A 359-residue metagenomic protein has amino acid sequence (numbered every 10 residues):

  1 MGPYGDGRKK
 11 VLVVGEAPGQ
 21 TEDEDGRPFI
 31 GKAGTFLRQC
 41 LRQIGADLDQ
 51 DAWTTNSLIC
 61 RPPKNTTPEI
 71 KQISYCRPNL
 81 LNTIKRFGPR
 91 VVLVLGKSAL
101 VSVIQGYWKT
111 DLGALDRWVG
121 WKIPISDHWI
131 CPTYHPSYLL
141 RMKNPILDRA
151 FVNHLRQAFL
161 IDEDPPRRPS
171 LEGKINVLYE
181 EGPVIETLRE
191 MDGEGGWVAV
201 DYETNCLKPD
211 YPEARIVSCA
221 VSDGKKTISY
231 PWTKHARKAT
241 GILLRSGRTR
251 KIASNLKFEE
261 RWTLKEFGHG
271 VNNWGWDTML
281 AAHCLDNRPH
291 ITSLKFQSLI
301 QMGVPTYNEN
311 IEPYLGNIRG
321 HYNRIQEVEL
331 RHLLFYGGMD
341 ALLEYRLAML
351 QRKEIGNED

Functional and structural regions predicted by a protein language model:
M1-R167: A polyanion-binding, active-site-adjacent surface
L12-V14, V198-D201, A253, G275-W276: Short hydrophobic beta-strand that contains or immediately precedes a catalytic carboxylate
S57, K97, E203, L256-K257: Flexible loop residues that form catalytic and substrate-binding hotspots at small-molecule/glycan-binding clefts
R77-L80, I84, G88, T187-E190 (+1 more regions): Short, basic/hydrophobic alpha-helical segments
R90-G96, A199, R248-L256: Acidic beta-strand-to-loop metal/phosphate-binding motif
L115-W118, E213-V217: A short, compositionally biased
H128-W129, S137-Y138, D162-Y179, K208 (+1 more regions): Active-site-proximal helix-loop-helix substrate-binding element of RNase H-like nuclease domains
F151-Y202, C206-P212, I216, A236: N-terminal accessory regions of nucleic-acid-interacting proteins
